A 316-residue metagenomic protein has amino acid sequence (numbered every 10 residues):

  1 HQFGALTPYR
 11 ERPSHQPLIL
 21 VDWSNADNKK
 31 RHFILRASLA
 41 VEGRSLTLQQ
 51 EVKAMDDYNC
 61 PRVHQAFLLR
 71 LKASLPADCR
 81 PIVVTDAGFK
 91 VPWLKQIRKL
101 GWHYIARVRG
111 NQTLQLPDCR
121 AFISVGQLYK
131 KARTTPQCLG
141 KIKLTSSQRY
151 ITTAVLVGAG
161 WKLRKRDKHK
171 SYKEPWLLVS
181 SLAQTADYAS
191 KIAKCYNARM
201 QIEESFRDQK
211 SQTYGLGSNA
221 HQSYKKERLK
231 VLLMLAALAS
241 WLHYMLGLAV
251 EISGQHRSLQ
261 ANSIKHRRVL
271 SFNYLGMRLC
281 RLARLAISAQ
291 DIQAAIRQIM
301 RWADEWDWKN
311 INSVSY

Functional and structural regions predicted by a protein language model:
H1-Q2, R12-P17, N28-K30, V41-Y316: Single, function-defining residue in the core of a domain
L6-Y9: Short, compositionally biased leader-like segments
I19-V21, L35, G43: N-terminal, well-ordered alpha-helical segments
D22-I34: An active-site-proximal beta-strand-loop segment
